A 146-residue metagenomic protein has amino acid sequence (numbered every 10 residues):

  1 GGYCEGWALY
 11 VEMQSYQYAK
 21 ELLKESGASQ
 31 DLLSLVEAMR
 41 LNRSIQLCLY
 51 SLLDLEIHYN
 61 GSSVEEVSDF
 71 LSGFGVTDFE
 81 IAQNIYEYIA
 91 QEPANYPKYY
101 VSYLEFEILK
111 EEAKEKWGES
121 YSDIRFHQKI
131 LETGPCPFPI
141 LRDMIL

Functional and structural regions predicted by a protein language model:
G1-L146: N-terminal maturation segment of proteins
